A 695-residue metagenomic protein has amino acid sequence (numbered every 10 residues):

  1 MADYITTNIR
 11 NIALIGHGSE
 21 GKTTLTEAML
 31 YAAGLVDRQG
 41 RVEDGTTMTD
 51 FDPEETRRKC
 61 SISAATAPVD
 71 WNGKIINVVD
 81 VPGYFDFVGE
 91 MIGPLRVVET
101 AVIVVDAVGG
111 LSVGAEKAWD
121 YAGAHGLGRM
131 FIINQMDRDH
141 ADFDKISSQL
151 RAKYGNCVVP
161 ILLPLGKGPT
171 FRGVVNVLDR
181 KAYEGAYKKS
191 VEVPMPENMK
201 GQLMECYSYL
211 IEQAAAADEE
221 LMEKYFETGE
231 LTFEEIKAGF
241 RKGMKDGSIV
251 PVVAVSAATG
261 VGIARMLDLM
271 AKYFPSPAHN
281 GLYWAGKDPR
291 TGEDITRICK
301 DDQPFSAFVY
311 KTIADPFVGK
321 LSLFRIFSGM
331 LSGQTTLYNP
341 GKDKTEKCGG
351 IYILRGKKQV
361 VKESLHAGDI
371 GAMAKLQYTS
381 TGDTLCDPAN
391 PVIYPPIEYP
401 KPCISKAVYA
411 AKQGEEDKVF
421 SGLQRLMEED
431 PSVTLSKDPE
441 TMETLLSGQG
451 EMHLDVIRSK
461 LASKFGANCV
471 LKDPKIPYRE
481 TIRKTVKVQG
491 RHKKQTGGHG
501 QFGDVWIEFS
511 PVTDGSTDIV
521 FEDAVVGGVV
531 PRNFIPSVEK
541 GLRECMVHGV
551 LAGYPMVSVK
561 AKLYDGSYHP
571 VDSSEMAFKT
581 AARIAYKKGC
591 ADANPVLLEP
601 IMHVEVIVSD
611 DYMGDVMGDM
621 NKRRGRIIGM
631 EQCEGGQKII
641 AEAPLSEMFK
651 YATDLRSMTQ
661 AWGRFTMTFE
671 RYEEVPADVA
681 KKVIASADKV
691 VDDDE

Functional and structural regions predicted by a protein language model:
M1-E695: Structural and coupling elements of P-loop NTPases
